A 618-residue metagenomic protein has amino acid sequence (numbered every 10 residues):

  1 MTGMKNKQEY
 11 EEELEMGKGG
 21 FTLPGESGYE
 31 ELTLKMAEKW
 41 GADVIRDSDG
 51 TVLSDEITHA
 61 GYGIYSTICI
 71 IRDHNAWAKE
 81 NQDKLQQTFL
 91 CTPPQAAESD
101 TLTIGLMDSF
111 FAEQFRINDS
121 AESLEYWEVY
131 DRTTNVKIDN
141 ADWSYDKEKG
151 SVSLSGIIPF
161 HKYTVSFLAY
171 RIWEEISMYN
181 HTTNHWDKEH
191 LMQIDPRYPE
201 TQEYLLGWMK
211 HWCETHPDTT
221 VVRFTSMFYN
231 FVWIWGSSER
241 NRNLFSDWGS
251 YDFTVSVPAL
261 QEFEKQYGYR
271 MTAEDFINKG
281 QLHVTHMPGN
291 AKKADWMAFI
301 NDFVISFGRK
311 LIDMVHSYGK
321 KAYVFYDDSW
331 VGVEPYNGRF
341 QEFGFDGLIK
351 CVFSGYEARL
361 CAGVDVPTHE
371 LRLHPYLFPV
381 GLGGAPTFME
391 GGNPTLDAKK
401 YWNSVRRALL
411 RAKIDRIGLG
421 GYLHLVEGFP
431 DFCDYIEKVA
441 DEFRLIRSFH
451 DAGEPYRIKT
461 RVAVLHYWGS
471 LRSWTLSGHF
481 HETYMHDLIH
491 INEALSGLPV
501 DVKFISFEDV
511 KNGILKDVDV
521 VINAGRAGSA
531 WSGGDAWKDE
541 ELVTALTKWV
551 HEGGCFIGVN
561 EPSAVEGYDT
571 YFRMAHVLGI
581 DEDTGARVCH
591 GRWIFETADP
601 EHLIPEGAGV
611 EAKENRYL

Functional and structural regions predicted by a protein language model:
T2-S532, A536-E540, V550, G558-N560 (+3 more regions): Glycan-processing catalytic domains of CAZymes
G533-N615: A glycine-rich, often tryptophan-bearing local segment used as a flexible ligand/cofactor-contacting loop or short
